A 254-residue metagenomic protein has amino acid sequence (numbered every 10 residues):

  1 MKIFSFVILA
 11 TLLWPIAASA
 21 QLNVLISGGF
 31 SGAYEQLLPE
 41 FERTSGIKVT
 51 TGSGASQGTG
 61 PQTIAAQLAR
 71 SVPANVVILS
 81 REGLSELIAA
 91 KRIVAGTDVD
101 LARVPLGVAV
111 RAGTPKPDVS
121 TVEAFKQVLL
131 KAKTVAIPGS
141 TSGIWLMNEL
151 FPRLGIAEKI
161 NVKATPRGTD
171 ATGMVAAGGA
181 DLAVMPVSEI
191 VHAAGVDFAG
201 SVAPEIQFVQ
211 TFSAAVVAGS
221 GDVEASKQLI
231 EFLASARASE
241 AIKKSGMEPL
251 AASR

Functional and structural regions predicted by a protein language model:
S5-P15: Bacterial N-terminal signal peptides
Q21-Q62, A66-P73, I78-A90, V94-A95 (+2 more regions): Exported/periplasmic ABC-transporter solute-binding proteins
